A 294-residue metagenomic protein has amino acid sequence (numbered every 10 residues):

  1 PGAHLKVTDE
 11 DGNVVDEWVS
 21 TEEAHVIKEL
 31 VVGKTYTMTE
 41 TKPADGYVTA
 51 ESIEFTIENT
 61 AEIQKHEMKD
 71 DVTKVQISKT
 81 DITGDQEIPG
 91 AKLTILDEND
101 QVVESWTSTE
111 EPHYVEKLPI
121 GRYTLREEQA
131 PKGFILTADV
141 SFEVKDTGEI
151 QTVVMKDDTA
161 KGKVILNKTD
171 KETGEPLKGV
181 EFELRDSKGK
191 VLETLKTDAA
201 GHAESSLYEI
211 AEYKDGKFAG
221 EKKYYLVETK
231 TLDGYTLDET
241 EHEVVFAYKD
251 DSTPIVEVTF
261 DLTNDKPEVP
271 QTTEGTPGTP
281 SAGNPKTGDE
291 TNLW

Functional and structural regions predicted by a protein language model:
P1-W294: Solvent-exposed loop/turn and edge beta-strand elements of beta-rich ligand-binding domains
